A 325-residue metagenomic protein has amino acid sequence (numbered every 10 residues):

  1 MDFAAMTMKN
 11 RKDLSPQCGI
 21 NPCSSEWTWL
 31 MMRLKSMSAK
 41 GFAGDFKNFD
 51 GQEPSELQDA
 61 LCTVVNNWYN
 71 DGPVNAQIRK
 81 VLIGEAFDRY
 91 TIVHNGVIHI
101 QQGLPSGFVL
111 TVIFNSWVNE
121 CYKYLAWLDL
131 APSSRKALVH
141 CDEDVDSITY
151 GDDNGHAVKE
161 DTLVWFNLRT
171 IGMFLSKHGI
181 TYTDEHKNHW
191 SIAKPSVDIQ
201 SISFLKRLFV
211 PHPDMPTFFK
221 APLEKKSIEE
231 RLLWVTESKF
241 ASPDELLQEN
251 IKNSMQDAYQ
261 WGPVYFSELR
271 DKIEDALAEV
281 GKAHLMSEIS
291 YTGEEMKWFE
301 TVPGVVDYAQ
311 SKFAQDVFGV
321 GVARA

Functional and structural regions predicted by a protein language model:
F3, T7-V64: Core catalytic machinery and nucleic-acid-binding channels of phosphodiester-processing enzymes
S15-S25, D71-G84, K136-A137, G179-K194: A generic structural motif
M37-Y150, G155-W165, S201: Conserved polymerase palm-domain catalytic core
D50-Q52, P213, E288: Short catalytic/ligand-binding loop motif for oxyanion handling, primarily in non-cytosolic enzymes, centered on
S116, E120, L168-M173, A258: Ordered core of a single globular domain
E160-K226: Polymerase palm active-site segment centered on the conserved acidic dipeptide of motif C
D214-N250: Extended, charge-rich low-complexity interaction segments
V235-A325: C-terminal, non-catalytic extensions of nucleic-acid polymerases
